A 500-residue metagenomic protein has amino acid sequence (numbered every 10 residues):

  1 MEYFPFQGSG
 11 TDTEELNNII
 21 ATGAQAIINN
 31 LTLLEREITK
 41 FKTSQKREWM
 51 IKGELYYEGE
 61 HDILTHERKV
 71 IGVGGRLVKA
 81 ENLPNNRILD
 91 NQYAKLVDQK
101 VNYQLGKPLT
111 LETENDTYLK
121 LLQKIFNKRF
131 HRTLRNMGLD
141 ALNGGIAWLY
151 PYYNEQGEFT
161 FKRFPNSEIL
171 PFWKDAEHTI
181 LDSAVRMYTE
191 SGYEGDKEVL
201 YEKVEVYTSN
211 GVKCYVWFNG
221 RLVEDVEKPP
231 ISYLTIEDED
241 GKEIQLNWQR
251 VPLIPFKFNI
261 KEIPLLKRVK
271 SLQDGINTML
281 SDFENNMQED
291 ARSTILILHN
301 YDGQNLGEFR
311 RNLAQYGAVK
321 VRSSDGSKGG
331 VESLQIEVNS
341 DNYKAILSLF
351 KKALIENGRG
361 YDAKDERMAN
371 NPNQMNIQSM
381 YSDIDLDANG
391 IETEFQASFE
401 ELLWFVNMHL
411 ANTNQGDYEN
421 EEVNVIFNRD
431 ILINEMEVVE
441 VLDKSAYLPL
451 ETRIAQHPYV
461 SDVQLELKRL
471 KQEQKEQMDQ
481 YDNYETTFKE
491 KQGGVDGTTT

Functional and structural regions predicted by a protein language model:
M1-F164, E168-F172, A176-T179, F488 (+1 more regions): Extended, helix-rich architectural segments
M1-P5, L272-Q288, I295, E476-T500: Glycine- and charge-rich intrinsically disordered segments
E48, E58, E81, N85 (+6 more regions): Conserved aromatic-histidine-acidic binding/catalytic patches
E114-Y118, L122-L134, A141, R268 (+5 more regions): Short amphipathic alpha-helical segments
Y118-L122, G330-E332, Y381: A short, surface-exposed helix-loop junction/capping segment
R135-K261: Extended, regular secondary-structure scaffolds
S232-P372, N376: Extended, charged amphipathic alpha-helical segments
E308-D325, V338, N342-A345, L349-T500: C-terminal helix-loop subdomains that flank or include functional centers
